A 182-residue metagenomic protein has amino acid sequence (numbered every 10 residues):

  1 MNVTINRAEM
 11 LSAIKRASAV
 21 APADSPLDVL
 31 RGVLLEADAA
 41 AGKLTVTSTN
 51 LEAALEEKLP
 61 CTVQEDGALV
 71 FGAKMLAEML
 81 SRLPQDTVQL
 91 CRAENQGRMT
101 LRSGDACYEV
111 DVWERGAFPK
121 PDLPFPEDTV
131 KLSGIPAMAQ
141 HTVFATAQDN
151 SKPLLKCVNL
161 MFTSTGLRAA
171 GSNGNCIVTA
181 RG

Functional and structural regions predicted by a protein language model:
M1-G182: Structural preference for solvent-exposed beta-strand-turn elements and adjacent flexible terminal/loop segments within
